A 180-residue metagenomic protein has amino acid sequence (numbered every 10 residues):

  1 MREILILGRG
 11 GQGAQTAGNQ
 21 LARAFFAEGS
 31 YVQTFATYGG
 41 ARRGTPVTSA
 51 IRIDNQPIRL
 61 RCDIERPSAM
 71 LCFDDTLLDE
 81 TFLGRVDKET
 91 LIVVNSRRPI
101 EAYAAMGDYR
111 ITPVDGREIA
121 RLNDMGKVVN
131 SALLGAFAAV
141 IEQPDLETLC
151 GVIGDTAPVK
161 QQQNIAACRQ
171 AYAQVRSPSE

Functional and structural regions predicted by a protein language model:
M1-E180: Active-site cofactor/cluster-binding pocket
